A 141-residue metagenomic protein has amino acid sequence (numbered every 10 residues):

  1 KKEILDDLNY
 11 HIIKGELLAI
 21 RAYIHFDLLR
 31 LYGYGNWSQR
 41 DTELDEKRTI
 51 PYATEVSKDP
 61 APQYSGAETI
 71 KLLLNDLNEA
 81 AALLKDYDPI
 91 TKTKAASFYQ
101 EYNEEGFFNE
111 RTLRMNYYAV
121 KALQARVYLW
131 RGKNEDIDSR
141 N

Functional and structural regions predicted by a protein language model:
K1-A19, L28-N141: Structured, solvent-exposed acidic/aromatic patches
